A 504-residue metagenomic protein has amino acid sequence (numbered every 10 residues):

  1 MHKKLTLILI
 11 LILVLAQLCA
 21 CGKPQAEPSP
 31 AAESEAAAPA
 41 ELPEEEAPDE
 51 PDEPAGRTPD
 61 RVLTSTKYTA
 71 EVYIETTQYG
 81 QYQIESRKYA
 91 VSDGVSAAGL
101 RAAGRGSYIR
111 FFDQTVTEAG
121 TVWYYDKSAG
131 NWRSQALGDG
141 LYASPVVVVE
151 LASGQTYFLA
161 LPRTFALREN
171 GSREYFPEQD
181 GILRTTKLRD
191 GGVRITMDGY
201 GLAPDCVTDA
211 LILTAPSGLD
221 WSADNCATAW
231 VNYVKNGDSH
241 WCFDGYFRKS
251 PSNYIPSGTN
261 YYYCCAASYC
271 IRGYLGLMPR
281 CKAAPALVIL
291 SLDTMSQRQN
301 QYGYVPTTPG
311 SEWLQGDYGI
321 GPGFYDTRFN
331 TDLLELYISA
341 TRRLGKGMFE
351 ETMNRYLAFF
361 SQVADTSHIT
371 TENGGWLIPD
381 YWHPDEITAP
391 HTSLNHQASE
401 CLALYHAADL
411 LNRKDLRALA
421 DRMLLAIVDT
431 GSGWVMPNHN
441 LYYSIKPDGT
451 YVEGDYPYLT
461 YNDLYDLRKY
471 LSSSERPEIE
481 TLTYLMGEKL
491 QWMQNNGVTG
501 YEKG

Functional and structural regions predicted by a protein language model:
L5-G22: Sec-dependent N-terminal signal peptides of Gram-positive bacterial secreted proteins and lipoproteins
L18-S34: Sec-dependent signal peptide cleavage junction
S29-D49: Post-signal peptide N-terminal segment of mature Sec-exported envelope proteins
D52-Q301, K346: Carbohydrate-recognition beta-sandwich/jelly-roll modules in extracellular/periplasmic carbohydrate-active proteins
T228-G258, P285-T307, G347-G374, D415-N440 (+1 more regions): Long, well-ordered core segments of solenoidal/helical folds
H240-Y261, Y304-D326, I369-S393, M436-L464 (+1 more regions): Carbohydrate-binding/catalytic loop surfaces
S257-L277, P322-T341, A389-A408, Y451-L471: Well-ordered alpha-helical segments within folded domains of soluble proteins
E386-G449: Active-site/pore-lining binding-face segments in mid-to-C-terminal subdomains
